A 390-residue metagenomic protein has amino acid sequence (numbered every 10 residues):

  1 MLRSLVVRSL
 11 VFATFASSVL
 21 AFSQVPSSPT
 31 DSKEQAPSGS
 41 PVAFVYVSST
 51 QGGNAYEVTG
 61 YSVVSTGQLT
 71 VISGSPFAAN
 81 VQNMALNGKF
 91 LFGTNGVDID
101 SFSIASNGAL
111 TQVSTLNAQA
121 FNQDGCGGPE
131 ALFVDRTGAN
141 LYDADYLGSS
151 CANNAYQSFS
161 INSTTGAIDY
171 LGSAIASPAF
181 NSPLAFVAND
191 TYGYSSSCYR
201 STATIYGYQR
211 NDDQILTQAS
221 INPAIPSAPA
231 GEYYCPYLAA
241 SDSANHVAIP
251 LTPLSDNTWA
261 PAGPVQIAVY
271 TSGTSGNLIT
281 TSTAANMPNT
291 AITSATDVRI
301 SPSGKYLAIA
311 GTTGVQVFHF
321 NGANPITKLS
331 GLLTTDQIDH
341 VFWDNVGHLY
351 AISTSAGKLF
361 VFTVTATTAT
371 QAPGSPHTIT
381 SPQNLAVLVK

Functional and structural regions predicted by a protein language model:
P26-S75, L86, V389: An edge-strand/N-cap motif at the start of beta-rich repeat modules
G39-P41, L86-G88, V134-G138, A188-D190 (+4 more regions): Residue-level detector of Asp-centered blade-edge/turn motifs that repeat once per structural unit in beta-propeller
Q51-A55, D98-I99, L147-N153, C198-T202 (+3 more regions): Short glycine/acidic-enriched loop and turn motifs that connect beta-strands
G60-Q68, F102-A109, S158-A167, G207-I215 (+3 more regions): Short loop/turn segments immediately following beta-strands, especially the blade-tip and inter-blade linker loops
G67-F77, T111-Q123, D169-A176, T217-P229 (+3 more regions): A short beta-strand motif characteristic of beta-propeller blades
A79-L86, D124-F133, A179-F186, A230-A239 (+3 more regions): Repeated scaffold domains used in trafficking and secretory/extracellular systems, primarily beta-propellers
T354-K390: Blade-level signature of beta-propeller repeat domains, shared across WD40, Kelch, NHL, RCC1 and BNR/Asp-box propellers
